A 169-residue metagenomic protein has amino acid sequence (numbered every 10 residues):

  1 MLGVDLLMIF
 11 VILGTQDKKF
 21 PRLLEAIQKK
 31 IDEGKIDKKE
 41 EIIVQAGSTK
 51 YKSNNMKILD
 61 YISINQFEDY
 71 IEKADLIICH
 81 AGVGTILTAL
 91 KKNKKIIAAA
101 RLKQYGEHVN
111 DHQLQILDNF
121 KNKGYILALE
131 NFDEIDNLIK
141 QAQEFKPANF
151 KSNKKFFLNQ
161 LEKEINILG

Functional and structural regions predicted by a protein language model:
L2-G169: Nucleotide-activated sugar donor-binding and catalytic core shared by glycosyltransferases and related lipid-linked
